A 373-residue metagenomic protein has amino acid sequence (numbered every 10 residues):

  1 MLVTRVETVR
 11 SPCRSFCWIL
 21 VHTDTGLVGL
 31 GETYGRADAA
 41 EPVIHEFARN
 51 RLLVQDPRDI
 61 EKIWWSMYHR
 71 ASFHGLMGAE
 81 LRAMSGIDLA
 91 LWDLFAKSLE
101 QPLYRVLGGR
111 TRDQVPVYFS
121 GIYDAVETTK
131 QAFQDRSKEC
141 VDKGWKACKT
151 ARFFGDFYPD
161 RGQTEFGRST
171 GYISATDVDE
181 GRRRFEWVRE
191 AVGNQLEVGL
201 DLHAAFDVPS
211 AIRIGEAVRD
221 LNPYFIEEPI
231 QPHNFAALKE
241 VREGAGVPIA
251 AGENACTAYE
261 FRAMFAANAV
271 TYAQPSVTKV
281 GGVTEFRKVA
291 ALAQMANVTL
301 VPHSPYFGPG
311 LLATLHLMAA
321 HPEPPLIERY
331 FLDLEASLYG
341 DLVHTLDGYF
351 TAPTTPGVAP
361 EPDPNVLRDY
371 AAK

Functional and structural regions predicted by a protein language model:
M1-L30, Y34, F47, L332 (+1 more regions): Structured beta-strand/loop patches that form or line metal/cofactor-binding pockets in enzymes
M1-V9, C13, K97, Q101-Q114 (+1 more regions): N-terminal amphipathic alpha-helix/helix-capping segment at the start of soluble metabolic enzymes
V3, G26, A48, I87 (+8 more regions): Conserved, mostly hydrophobic/aromatic
T4-R5, V9, I19, D24-T25 (+5 more regions): Ligand-binding pocket scaffold of soluble enzyme catalytic domains
H22, P42, E46-N50, K62 (+4 more regions): Shared catalytic-loop signature of beta/alpha-barrel
H22-L99: Metal- or metallocofactor-binding catalytic centers and their adjacent structured scaffolds across diverse enzyme
Q114, S120-K239, G244: Metal-dependent enolase-superfamily TIM-barrel catalytic cores that perform enediolate-based chemistry
V358-K373: Extended hydrophobic packing segments that form well-structured cores
